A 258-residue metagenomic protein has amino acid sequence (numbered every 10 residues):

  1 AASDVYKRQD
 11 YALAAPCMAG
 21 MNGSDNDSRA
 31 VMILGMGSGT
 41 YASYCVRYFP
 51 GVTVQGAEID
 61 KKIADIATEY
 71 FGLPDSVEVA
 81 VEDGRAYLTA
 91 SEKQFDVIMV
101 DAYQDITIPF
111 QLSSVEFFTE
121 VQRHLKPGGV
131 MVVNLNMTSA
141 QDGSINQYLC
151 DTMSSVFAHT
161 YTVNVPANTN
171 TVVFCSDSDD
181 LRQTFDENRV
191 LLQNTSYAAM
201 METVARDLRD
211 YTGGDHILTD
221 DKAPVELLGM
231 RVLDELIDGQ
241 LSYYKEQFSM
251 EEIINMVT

Functional and structural regions predicted by a protein language model:
A1-S3, E69, Q94, N146-Q147 (+2 more regions): Surface-exposed beta-strand edges and their flanking turn/coil or helix-capping segments
S3, R8, A14-M21, H159-T258: Soluble small-group transferase modules, centered on the S-adenosyl donor enzyme superfamily
K7-V132, N136, A140-N146, S154-V156 (+2 more regions): The AdoMet/dcAdoMet-binding core of the Class I SAM-like
